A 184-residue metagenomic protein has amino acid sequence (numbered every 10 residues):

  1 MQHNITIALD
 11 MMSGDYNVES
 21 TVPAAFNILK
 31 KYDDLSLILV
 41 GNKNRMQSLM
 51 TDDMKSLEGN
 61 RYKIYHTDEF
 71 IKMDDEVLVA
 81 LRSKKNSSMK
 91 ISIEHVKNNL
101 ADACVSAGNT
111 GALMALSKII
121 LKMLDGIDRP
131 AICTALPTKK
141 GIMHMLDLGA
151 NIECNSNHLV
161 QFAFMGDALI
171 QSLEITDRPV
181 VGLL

Functional and structural regions predicted by a protein language model:
M1-A107, A112-K118, Q171-L184: Contiguous, glycine/small-aliphatic-enriched amphipathic segments in soluble metabolic enzymes
L35-L37, I132, Q161-A163: Short, charged/polar low-complexity linear motifs in solvent-exposed/disordered segments
D74-D75, L124-A131, D167-I175: Short flexible/disordered coil segments
I91, G141-G182: Ligand-binding beta-strand-loop-alpha-helix segment within the catalytic cores of soluble metabolic enzymes
M114-G149: Short, acidic/small-residue loops that bind anionic groups at enzyme active sites
